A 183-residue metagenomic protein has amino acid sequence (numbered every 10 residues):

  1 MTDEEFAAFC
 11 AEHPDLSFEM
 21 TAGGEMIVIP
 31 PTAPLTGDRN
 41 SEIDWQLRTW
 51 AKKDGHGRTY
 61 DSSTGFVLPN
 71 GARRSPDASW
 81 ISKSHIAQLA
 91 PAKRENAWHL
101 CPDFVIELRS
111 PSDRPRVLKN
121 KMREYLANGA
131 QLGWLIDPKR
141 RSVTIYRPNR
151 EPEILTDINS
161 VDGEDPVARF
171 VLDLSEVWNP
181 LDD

Functional and structural regions predicted by a protein language model:
M1-D183: Gly/Pro/Ser/Thr-rich low-complexity, intrinsically disordered segments predominantly at protein N-termini
